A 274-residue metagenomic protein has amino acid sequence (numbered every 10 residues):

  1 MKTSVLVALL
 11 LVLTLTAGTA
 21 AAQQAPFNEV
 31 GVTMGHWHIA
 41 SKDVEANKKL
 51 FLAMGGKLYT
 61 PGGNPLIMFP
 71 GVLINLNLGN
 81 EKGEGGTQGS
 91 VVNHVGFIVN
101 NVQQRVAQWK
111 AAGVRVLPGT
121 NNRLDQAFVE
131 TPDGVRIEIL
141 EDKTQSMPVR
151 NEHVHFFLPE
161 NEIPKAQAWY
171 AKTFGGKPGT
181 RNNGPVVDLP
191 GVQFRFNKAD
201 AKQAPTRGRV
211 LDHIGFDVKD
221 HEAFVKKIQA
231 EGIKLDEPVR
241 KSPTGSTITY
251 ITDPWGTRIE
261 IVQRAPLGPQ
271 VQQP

Functional and structural regions predicted by a protein language model:
M1-K2: N-terminal secretory signal peptides that target proteins for export/translocation
V7-A17: Bacterial N-terminal signal peptides
A20-V30, V106-L158, G179-L189, Q193-K198 (+3 more regions): Vicinal oxygen chelate
N28-G62: Mature N-terminal segment immediately following signal peptide/propeptide cleavage in secreted/periplasmic
V32-D43, L66-M68, E84-Q108, D125-E130 (+4 more regions): Vicinal oxygen chelate
V44-M54, I163-F174: Conserved active-site alpha-helix within GNAT-family acetyltransferase domains
L50-L52, G56-Y59, N64-M68, V95 (+1 more regions): Acidic (E/D-rich), amphipathic helical modules within compact regulatory domains
F69-G71, L189: Structural motif
